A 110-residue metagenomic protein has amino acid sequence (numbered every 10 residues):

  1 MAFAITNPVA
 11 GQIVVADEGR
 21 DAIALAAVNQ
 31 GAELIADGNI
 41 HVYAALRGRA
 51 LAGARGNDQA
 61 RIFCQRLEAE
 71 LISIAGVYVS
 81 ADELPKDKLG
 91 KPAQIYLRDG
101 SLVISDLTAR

Functional and structural regions predicted by a protein language model:
M1-P8, I23-A27, A44: Active-site glycine-rich loop that binds ribose-phosphate moieties when present
M1-P8, Q12-V15, G53-R110: Intrinsically disordered, low-complexity terminal regions
A10, G31-Y43: Generalized protein targeting/export and membrane-interface segments
G19, G31, D37, Q59-A60: Short, surface-exposed beta-edge/turn micro-motifs
I23, Q30-G31, R47-L51: Short beta-strands and strand-coil junctions in structured, solvent-facing domains, enriched
A27, A45-L46, V77, L107: Surface loops and adjacent helix of pleckstrin homology
